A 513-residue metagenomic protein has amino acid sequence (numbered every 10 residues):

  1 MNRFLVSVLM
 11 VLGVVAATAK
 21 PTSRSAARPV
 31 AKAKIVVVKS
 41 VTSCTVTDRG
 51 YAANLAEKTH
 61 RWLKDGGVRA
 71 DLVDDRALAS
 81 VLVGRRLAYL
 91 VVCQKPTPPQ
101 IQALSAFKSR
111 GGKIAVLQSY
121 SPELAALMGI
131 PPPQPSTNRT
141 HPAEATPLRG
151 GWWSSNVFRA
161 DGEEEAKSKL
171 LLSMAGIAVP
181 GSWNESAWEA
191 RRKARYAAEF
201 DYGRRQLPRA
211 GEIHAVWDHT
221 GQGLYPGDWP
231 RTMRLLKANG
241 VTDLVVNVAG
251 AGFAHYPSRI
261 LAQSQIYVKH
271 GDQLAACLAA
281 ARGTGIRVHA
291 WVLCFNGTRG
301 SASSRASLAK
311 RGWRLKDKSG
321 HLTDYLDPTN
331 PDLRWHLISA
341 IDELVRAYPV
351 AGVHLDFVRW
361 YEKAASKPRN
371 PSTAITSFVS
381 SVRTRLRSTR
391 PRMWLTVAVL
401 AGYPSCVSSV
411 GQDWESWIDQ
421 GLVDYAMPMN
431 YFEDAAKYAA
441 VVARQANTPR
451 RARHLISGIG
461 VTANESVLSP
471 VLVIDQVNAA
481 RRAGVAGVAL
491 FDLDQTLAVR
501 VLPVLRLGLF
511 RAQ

Functional and structural regions predicted by a protein language model:
K20-R86, K169, M174, N184-R205: Aromatic-Pro/Gly-enriched surface loop or interdomain linker that acts as a lid/target-recognition segment
W62, G66, D228-A254, A347-G352 (+1 more regions): Catalytic domains of carbohydrate-active enzymes, especially glycoside hydrolases
K95-V157, M174: A glycine-rich, often tryptophan-bearing local segment used as a flexible ligand/cofactor-contacting loop or short
P208-W217, G221-L224, L274, A290-E343 (+1 more regions): Active-site-adjacent "subsite" loops/lids of carbohydrate-active enzymes
Y256-Y267, N296-H321, V358-R369: Aromatic- and acidic-residue-enriched segments that line the glycan-binding/catalytic groove of carbohydrate-active
R287-N296, H354-V358, P371-V410, H454-T462: Aromatic-lined carbohydrate-recognition surfaces of secreted/lumenal glycan-active proteins
W394-M427, F432-A435: Substrate-binding cleft/loops of secretory-pathway carbohydrate-active enzymes
D424-Y438, Q445, L455-Q513: Substrate-binding cleft of secreted/luminal carbohydrate-active enzymes
